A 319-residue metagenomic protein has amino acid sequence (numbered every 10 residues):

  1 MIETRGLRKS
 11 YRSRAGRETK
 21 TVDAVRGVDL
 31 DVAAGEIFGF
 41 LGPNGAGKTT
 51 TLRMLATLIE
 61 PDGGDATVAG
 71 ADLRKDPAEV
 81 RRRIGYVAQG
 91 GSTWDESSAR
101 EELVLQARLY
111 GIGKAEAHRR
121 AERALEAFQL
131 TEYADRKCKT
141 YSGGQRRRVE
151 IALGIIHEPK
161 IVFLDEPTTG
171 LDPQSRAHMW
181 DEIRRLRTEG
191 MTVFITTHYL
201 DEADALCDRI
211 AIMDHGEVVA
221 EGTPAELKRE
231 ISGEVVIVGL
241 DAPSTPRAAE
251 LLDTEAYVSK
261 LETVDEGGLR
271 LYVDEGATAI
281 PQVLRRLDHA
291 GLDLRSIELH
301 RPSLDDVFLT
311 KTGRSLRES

Functional and structural regions predicted by a protein language model:
G64-K75, V80: Conserved ABC transporter NBD signature motif
E96, K137-Y141: Conserved ABC ATPase signature
V104, R108, A115-Y133: Conserved ABC ATPase "signature" region
E158: Conserved catalytic motifs of ABC-family nucleotide-binding domains
V162-D165: Catalytic Walker B motif of ABC-type/P-loop ATPase nucleotide-binding domains
W180-D274: ABC transporter nucleotide-binding domain
